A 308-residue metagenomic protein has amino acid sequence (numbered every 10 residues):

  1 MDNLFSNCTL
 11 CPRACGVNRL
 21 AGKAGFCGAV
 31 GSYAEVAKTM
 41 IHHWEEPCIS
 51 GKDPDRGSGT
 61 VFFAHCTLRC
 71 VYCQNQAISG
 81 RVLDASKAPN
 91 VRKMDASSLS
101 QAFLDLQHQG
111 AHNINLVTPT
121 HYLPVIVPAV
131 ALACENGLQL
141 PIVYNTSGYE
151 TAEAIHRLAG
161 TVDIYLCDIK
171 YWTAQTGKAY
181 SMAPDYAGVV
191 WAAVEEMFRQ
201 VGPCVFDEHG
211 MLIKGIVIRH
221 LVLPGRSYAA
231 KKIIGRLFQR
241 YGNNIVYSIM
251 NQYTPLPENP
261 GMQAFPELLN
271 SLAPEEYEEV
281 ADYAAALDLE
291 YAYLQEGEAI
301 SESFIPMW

Functional and structural regions predicted by a protein language model:
M1-K23, G202-W308: Auxiliary Fe-S-binding modules of radical SAM enzymes
C27-G160, I164, T173: Conserved Radical SAM active-site core
G59, I114, I142-Y144, Y165-C167 (+3 more regions): Hydrophobic faces of well-ordered beta-strands that scaffold small-molecule active sites in alpha/beta enzyme cores
A77-V91, A179-P184, M262-S271: Short glycine-enriched, charge-decorated loop/helix-capping segments at active-site entrances that position
S79, L123, G148-T151, I169-A187 (+3 more regions): Conserved radical SAM core fold
Q107-L132, A179, D185, E195 (+1 more regions): Conserved glycine-rich "GG(E/T)P / GGGxP" loop and the immediately following alpha-helix in the radical SAM core
A159-A174, V246-Q252: Non-cysteine beta-strand/loop elements that form the S-adenosyl-L-methionine
G177-H209: Anionic-ligand binding region
